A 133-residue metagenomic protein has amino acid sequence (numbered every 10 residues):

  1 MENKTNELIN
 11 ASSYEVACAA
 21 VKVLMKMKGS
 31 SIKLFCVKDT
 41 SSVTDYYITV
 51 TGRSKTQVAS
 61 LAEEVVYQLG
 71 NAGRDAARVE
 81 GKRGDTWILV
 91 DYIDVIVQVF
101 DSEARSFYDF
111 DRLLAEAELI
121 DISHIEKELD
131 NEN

Functional and structural regions predicted by a protein language model:
M1-V43, K55-I88, S102-A104, L114-N133: Polybasic/polar functional segments that serve as interface/processing modules
T49-T51: Short hydrophobic/aromatic beta-strand micro-patches that form the beta-sheet surface supporting nucleotide- or nucleic
V90-Y92: Active-site beta-strand termini and strand-to-loop segments that position acidic
S106-D109: Switch/connector loops and helix/strand junctions flanking conserved nucleotide-binding motifs in nucleotide-processing
